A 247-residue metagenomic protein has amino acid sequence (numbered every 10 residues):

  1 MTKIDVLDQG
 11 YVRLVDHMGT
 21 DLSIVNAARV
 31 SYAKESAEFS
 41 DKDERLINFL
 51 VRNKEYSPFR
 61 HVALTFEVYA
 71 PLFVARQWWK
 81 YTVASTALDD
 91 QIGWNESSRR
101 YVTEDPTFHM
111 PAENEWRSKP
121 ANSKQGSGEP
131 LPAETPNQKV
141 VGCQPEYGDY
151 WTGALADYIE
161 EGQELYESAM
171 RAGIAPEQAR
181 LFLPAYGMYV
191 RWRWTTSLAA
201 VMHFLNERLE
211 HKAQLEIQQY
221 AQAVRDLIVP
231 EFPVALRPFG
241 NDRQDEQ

Functional and structural regions predicted by a protein language model:
M1-Q247: Family-specific signature for flavin-dependent thymidylate synthase
